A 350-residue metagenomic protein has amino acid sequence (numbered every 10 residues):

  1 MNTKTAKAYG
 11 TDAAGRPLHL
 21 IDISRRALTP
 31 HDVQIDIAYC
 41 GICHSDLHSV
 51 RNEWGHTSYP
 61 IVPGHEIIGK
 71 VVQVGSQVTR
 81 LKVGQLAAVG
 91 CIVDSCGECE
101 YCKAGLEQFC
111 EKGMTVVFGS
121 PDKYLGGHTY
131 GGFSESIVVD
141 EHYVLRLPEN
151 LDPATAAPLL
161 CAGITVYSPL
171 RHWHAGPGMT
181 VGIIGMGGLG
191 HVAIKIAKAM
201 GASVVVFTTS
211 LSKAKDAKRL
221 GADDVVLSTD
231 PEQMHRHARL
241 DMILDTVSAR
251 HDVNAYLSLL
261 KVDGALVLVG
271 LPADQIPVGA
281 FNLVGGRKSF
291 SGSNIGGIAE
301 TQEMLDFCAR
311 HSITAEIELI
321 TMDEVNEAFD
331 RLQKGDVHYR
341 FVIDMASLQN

Functional and structural regions predicted by a protein language model:
N2-A6, I298-N350: C-terminal hydrophobic helical "lid"/dimerization subdomain of Rossmann-like NAD(P)H-dependent oxidoreductases
R26-C40, E53-K103, Q108, Y130 (+1 more regions): Glycine-rich beta-strand-centered segment in the early N-terminal region that forms part of a ligand/cofactor-binding
L86, T180, G264-A265, S289: Short glycine-centered segments of the SAM/dcSAM-binding site in methyltransferase folds
C96-I184: NAD(P)H dinucleotide-binding glycine-rich loop of Rossmann-like/cofactor-binding domains, especially the beta1-alpha1
P177-M186, I196-A255: Adenosine-nucleotide cofactor-binding segment
G190-H191: N-terminal Rossmann-fold NAD(P) dinucleotide-binding loop
L260-K261: Helix-to-beta-strand junctions that scaffold the AdoMet/dcAdoMet cofactor pocket in Class I SAM-dependent enzymes
A265-V267, V278-E318: Rossmann-fold dehydrogenase core element
